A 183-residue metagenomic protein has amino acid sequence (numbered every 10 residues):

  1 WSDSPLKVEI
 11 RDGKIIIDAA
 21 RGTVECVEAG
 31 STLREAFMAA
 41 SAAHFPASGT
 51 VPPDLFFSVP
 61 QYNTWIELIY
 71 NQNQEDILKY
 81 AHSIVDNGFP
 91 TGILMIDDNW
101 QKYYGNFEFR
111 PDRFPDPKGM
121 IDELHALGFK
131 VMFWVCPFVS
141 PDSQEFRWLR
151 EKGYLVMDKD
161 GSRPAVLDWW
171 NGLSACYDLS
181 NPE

Functional and structural regions predicted by a protein language model:
W1-G92, E123, K130: Carbohydrate-recognition beta-sandwich/jelly-roll modules in extracellular/periplasmic carbohydrate-active proteins
P53, F114-P115, P137: Proline-rich low-complexity regions
D54-V59, L94-D98, P164-W169: Short amphipathic alpha-helical segments, especially helix-boundary/capping motifs
V59-E75, Q101-P115, D168-E183: The substrate-binding groove and active-site-proximal loops of carbohydrate-active enzymes, especially glycoside
N63-I66, M95-D97, H125, F129-D142: Aromatic-lined carbohydrate-recognition surfaces of secreted/lumenal glycan-active proteins
L78, E108-R113, R147-K152: Short secondary-structure boundary/capping segments
P117-L124: Alpha-helix-loop-beta-strand connector modules within alpha/beta enzyme cores
C136-E183: Active-site-adjacent "subsite" loops/lids of carbohydrate-active enzymes
